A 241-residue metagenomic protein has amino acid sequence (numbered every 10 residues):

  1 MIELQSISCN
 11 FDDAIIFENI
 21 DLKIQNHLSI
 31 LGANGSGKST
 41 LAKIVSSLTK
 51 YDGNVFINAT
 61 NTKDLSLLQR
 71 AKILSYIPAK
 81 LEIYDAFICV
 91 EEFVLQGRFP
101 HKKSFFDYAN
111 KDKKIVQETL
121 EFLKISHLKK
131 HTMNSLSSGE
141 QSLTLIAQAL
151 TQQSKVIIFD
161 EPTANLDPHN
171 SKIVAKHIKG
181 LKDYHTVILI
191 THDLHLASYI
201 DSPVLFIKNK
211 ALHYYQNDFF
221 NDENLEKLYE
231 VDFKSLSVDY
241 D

Functional and structural regions predicted by a protein language model:
S46: Helix-to-loop junction immediately C-terminal to a conserved catalytic motif
Y51-K63, Q69-R70: Conserved ABC transporter NBD signature motif
F106, T132-L136, E140: Conserved ABC ATPase signature
N110-L128: Conserved ABC ATPase "signature" region
I157-E161: Catalytic Walker B motif of ABC-type/P-loop ATPase nucleotide-binding domains
D201-N217: H-loop (His-switch) and adjacent beta-strand-loop-beta switch element of ABC-type ATPase nucleotide-binding domains
D218-D241: ABC ATPase nucleotide-binding domains
